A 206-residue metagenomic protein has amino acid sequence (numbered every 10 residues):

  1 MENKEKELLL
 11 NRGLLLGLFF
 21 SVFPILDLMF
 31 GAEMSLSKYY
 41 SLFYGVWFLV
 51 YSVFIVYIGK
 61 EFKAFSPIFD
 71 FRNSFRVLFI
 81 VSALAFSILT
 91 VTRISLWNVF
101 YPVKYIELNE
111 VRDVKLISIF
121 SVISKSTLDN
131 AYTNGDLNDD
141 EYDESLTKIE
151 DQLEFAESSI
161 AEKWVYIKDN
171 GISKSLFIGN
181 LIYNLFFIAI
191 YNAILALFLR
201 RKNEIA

Functional and structural regions predicted by a protein language model:
M1-I68: Transmembrane alpha-helical insertion/packing segments
E2, K6, E61-K63, P67 (+1 more regions): Juxtamembrane interface at the cytosolic side of transmembrane helices
E7, N11-L15, R76-A85, G179: Alpha-helical transmembrane segments of multi-pass membrane proteins
F19-D27, V50-Y51, A85-L89, R93 (+3 more regions): Alpha-helical transmembrane segments of multipass membrane proteins
D27, G31, G59-K63, I88-W97 (+1 more regions): Membrane-water interface at transmembrane helix exits
F62-N98: Hydrophobic secretory-pathway targeting helix
V91-D139: Functional transmembrane-helix hotspots
S145-F186: Individual transmembrane alpha-helix segments
